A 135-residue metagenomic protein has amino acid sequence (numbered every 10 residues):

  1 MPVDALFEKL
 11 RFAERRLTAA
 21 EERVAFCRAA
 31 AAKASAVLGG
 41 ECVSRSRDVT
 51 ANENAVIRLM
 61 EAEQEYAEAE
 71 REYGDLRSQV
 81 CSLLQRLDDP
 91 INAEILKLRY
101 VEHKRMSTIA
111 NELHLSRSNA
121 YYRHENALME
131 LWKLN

Functional and structural regions predicted by a protein language model:
M1-R86, T108, M129, K133-N135: N-terminal interaction/assembly modules
R15, K104, Y122: Short, well-structured alpha-helical interface segments that form or flank functional binding sites
R86-L87, H114: Short, conserved sequence motifs enriched in acidic/basic residues, glycine, and aromatics that mark functional "hot
D88-E102: Short amphipathic alpha helix immediately N-terminal
E102-R117: Helix-turn-helix DNA-binding module
A120-L131: DNA major-groove recognition helices of helix-turn-helix
